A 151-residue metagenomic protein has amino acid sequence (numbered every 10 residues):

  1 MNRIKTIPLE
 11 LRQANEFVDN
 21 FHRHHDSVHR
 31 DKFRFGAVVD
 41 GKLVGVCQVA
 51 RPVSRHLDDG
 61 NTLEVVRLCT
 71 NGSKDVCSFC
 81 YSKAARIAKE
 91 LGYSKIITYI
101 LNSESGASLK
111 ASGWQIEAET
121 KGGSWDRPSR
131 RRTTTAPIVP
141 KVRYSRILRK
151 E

Functional and structural regions predicted by a protein language model:
M1-V28: Short amphipathic alpha-helix that is part of the acyltransferase structural core
P8, K32, A50-P140: Acyl-donor binding region in acyl/amide transferases
V18, K32-C47: Conserved beta-hairpin
S27-V28, A37, H56: Short, conserved, surface-exposed binding loops centered on an aromatic residue
P140-E151: Charged phosphate-binding loop/patch that engages nucleotide di/tri-phosphates or the phosphate backbone of nucleic
